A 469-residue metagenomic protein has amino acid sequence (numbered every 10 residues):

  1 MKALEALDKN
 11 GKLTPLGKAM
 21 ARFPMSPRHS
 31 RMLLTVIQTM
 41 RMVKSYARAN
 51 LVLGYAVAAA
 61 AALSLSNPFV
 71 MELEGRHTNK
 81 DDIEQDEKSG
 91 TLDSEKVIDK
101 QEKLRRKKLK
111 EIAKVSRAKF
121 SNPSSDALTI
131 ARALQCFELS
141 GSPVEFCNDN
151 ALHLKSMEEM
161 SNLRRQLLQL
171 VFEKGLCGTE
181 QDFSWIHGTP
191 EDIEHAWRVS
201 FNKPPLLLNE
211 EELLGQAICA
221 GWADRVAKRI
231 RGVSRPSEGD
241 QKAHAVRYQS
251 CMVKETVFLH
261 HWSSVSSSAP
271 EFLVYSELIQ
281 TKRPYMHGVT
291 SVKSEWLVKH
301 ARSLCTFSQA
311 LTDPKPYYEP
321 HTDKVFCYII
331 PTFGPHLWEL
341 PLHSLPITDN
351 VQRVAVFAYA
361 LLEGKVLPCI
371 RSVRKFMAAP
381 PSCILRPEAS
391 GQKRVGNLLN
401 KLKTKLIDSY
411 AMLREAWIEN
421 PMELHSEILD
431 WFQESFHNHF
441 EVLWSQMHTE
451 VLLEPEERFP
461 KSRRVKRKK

Functional and structural regions predicted by a protein language model:
D8-M40, A47-V57, L73-T78, E255-V257: Accessory beta->alpha helical hairpin/"wing" motif in late/C-terminal subdomains of nucleic-acid enzymes
V43-L259, S264, S268-K469: Acidic, serine/threonine- and proline-rich low-complexity intrinsically disordered segments
